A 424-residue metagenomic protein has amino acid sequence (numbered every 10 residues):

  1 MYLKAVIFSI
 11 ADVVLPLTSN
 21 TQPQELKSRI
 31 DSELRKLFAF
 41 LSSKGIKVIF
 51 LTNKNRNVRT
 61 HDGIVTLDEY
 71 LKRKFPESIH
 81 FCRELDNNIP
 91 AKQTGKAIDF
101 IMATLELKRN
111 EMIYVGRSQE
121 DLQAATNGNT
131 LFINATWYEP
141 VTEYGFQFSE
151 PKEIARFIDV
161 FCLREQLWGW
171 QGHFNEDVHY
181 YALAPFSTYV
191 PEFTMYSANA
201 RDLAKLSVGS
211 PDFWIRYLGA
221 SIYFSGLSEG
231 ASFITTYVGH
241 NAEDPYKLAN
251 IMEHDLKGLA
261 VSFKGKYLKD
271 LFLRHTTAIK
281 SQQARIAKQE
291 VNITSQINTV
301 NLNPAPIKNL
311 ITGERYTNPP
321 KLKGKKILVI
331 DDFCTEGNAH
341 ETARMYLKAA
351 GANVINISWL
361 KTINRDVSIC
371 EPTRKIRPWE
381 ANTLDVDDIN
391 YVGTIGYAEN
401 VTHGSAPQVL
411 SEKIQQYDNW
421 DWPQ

Functional and structural regions predicted by a protein language model:
M1-V48: Active-site neighborhood of HAD-like aspartate-dependent phosphohydrolases
P16, I286-L384: PRPP/pyrophosphate-binding module of the type I phosphoribosyltransferase fold
S42-I49, N53-N87, P245-G265: Substrate-recognition/cap helix-loop segment adjacent to the acidic, metal-dependent catalytic center of Asp-based
R56-M112, Q282, A287-T294: Substrate-recognition "cap/lid" segment bordering the active-site pocket of phosphatases
K92-I113, S118-H179, S368-I369: Asp-based, Mg2+/Mn2+-dependent phosphohydrolase catalytic module
R156-Y189, E341-Q424: PRPP-dependent phosphoribosyltransferase catalytic core
D159-F233, N241-Y246, N250, K257 (+1 more regions): Active-site-facing substrate-recognition patch
G265-A287: Short connector loops at secondary-structure junctions
